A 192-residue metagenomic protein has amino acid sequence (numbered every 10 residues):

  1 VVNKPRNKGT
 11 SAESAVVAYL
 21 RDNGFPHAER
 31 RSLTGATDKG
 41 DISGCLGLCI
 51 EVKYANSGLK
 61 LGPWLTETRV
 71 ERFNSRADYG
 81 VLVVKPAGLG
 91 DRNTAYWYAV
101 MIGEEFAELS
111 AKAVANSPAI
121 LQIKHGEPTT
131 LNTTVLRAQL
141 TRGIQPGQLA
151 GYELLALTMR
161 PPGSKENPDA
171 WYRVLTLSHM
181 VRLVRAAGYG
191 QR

Functional and structural regions predicted by a protein language model:
V1-R192: Catalytic phosphate/metal-binding cores of nucleic-acid and nucleotide-processing enzymes, i.e., regions that mediate
